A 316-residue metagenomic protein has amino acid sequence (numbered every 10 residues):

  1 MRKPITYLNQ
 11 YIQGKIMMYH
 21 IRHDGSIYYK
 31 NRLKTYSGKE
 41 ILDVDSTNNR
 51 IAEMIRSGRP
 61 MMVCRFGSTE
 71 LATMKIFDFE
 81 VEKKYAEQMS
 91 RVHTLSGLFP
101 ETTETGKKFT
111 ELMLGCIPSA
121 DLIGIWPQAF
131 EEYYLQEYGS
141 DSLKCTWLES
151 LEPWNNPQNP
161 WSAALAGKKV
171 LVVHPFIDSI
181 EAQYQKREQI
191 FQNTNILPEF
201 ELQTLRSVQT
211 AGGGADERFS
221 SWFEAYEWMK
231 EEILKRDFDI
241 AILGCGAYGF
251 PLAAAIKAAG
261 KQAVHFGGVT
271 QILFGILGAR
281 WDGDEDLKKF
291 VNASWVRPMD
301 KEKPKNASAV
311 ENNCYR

Functional and structural regions predicted by a protein language model:
R2, P251-R316: C-terminal functional extensions of proteins
R2-E199: Electropositive, gly/pro-rich neighborhoods at or near active sites that engage anionic ligands
C64, L205, F266: Hydrophobic residues at beta-strand termini and immediately following loops that shape nucleotide-binding pockets
F109-G115, E227-D237: Short, well-structured alpha-helical segments in soluble
G139-C145, Q203-W228: Glycine-rich phosphate-binding "P-loop"
V170-V172, S220-M229, G283-R297: A polyampholytic, Gly/Pro-enriched intrinsically disordered region
H174, F238-L252, H265-G267: Glycine-rich anion-binding loop/nest that anchors nucleotide
